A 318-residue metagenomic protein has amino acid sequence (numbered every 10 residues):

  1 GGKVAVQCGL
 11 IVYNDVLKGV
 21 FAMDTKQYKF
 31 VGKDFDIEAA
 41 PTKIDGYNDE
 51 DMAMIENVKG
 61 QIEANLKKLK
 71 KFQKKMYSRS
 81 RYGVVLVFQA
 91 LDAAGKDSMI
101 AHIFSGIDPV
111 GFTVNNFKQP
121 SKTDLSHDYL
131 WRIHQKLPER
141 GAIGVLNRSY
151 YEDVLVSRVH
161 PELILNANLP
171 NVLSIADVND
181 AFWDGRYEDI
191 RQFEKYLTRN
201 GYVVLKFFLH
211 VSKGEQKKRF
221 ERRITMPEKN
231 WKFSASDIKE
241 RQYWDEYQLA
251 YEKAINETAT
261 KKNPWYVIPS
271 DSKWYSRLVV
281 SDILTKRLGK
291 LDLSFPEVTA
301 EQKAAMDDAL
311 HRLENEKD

Functional and structural regions predicted by a protein language model:
V6-D318: Glycine-rich phosphate-binding loop of ATP-dependent small-molecule kinases
